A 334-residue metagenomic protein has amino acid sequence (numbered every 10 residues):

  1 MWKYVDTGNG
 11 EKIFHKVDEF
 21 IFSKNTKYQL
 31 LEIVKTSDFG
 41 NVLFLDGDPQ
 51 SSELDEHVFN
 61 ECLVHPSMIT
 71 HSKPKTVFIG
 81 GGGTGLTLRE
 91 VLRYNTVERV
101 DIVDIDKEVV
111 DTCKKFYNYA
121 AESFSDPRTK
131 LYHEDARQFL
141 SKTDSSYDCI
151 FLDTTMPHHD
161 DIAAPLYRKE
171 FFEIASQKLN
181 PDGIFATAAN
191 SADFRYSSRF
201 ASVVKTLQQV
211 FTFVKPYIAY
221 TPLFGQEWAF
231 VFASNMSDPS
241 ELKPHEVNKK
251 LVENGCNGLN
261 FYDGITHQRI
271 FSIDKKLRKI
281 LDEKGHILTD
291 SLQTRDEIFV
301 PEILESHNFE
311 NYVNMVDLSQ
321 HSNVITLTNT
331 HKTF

Functional and structural regions predicted by a protein language model:
M1-G40, Q50, F213-F334: Soluble small-group transferase modules, centered on the S-adenosyl donor enzyme superfamily
W2-Y4, T26, S51-T187, F194-F200 (+5 more regions): The AdoMet/dcAdoMet-binding core of the Class I SAM-like
V34, N41, K75-I79: N-terminal hydrophobic or amphipathic segments with adjacent small-residue motifs that include Sec signal peptides
F44-L45: A general beta-strand register signal
M156, S191, Y220-P222: Active-site-proximal loop/turn and secondary-structure-junction residues that shape catalytic pockets, frequently
